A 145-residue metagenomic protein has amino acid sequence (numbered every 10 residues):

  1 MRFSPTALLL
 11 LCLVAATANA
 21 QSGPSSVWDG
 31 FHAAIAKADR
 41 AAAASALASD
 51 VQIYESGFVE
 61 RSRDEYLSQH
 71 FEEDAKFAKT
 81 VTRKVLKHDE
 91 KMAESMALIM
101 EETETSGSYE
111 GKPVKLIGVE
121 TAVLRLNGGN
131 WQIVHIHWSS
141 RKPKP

Functional and structural regions predicted by a protein language model:
S4, L9-S49, E65, P145: Short, low-complexity N-terminal intrinsically disordered segments enriched in polar/charged residues
S25-V27, R40-S95, V114: A solvent-exposed, acidic/Ser-Thr-rich amphipathic alpha-helical stretch
D50-Q52, F58-E60, E104-S106, S139-P143: Solvent-exposed loop/turn segments at secondary-structure junctions within structured extracellular/periplasmic domains
K76-A78, T105-K115, K142: Short, cysteine-centered beta-strand-loop-beta hairpins and adjacent loop/turn segments enriched in charged/polar
R83-V85, M100-E102, K115-E120: Short, surface-exposed coil-to-beta transition loops
E94-T105: A short hydrophobic beta-strand element
I117-K144: Short beta-strand edge/turn micro-motifs at domain boundaries
